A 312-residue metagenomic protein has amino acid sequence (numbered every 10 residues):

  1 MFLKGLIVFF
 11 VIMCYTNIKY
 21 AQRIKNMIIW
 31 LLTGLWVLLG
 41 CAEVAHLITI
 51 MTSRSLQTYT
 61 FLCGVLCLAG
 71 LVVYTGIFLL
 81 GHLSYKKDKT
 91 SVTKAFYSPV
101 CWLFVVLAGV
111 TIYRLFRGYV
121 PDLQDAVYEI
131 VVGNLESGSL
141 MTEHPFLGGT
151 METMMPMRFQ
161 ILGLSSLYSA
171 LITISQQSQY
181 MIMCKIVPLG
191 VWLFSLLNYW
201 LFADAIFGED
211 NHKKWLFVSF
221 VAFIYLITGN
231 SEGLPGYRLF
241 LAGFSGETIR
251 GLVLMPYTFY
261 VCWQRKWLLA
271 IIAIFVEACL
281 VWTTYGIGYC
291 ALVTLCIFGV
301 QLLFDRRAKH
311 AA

Functional and structural regions predicted by a protein language model:
M1-T93, F304: Membrane-embedded, hydrophobic transmembrane alpha-helices
K4, V8-F9, C63-A69, G190 (+2 more regions): Membrane-embedded alpha-helical segments of multi-pass membrane proteins, especially the transmembrane helices
V11-M13, G64-L79, F104-I112, A222-L226 (+1 more regions): Hydrophobic core of alpha-helical transmembrane segments in multi-pass integral membrane proteins
T16-I29, L47, M51, L197-V221 (+1 more regions): Transmembrane alpha-helical segments of multipass membrane enzymes and assembly factors that act on membrane-embedded
A108-Y225, L234-F244, V253: Active-site lumenal/periplasmic loops and adjacent helix-entry segments of GT-C-fold, multi-pass membrane
M255-L269: Membrane-interface transmembrane helices that cradle and orient dolichyl/undecaprenyl
L269-Y285: Membrane-interface alpha helices of multi-pass inner-membrane proteins
C290-A311: Perimembrane helix-loop-helix junctions
